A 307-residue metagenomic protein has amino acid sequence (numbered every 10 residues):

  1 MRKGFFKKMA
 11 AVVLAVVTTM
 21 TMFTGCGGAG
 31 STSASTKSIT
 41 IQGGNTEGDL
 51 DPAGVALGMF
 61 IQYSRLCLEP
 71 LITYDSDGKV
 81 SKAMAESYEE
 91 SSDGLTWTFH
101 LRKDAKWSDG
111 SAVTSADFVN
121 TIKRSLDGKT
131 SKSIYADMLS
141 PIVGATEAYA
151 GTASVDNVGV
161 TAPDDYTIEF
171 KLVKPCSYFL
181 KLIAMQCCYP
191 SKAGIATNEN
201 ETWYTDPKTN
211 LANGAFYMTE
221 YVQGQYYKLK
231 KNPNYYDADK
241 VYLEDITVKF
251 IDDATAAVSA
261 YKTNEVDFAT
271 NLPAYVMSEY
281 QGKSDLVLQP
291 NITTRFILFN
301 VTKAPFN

Functional and structural regions predicted by a protein language model:
M1-I39, D49-P52, K79-K82, N198: Short, low-complexity disordered leader/linker segments with a strong preference for bacterial N-terminal type II
Q42-S92, L211-A212: N-terminal lobe/hinge region of extracytoplasmic solute-binding protein
D75, R102, K230-N234, I292-N307: A bilobed periplasmic-binding-protein/Venus flytrap-type ligand-binding module shared by bacterial periplasmic
E86-D137: Aromatic- and charge-enriched surface segment that lines or borders ligand/interaction sites
T114-T121, D165-E169, A215, L243-D245 (+1 more regions): Alpha-helical secondary-structure segments
I134-A193: Surface-exposed binding/hinge segments that line and control ligand-binding clefts or catalytic entry sites
D165, L172-V241, D245: Gly/Pro-rich hinge or "lid" segments in bacterial periplasmic/extracellular proteins
E201, N234-S278: Ligand-site clamp/hinge motif
